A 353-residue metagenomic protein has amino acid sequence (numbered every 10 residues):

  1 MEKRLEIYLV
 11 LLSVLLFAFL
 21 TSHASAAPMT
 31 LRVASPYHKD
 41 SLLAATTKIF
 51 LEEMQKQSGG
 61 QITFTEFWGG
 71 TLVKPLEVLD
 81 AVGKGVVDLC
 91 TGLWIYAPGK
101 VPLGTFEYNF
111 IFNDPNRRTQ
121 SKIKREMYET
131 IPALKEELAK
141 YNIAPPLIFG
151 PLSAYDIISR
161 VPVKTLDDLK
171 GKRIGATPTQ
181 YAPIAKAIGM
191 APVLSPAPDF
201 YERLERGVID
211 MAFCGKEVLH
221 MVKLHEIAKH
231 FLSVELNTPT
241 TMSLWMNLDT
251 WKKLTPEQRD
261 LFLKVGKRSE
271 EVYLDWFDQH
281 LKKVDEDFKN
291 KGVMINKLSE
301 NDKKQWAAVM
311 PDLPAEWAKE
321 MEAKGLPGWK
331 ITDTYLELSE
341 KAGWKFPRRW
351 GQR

Functional and structural regions predicted by a protein language model:
M1-V10: Bacterial N-terminal signal peptides that target proteins for export
R4-L5, A24, I174: Hydrophobic alpha-helical segments, especially transmembrane helices and their immediate juxtamembrane helical caps
V10-L20: Bacterial N-terminal signal peptides
L20-A26: Sec/Tat signal peptide C-region and signal peptidase I cleavage site
A27-S121, E136-R353: N-terminal secretory/targeting leader peptides
Y128-T130: Core domains of carbohydrate- and sulfate-ester-processing enzymes
